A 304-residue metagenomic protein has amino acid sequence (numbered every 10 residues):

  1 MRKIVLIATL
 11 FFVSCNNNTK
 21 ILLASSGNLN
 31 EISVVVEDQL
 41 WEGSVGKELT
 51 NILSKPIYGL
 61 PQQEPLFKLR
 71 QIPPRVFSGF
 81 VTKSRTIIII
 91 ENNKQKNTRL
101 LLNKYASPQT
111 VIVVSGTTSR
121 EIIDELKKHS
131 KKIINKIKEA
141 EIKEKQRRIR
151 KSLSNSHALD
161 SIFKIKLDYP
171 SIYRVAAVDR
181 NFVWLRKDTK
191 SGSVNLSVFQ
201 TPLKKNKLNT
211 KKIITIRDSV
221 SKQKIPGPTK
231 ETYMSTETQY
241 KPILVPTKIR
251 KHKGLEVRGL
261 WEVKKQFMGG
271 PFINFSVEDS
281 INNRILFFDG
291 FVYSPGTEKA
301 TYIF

Functional and structural regions predicted by a protein language model:
R2-I7: Sec-dependent signal peptide recognition, specifically the positively charged N-region followed immediately by
F11-S14: C-terminal motif of bacterial Sec signal peptides marking the signal peptidase cleavage site
N16-E31: Bacterial Sec signal peptide processing site at the extreme N-terminus
T19, Q39, P170-P226, E262-K264: Secretory pathway targeting signatures of secreted, lumenal, and periplasmic proteins
K20, P65, I72-D124, I225-N283 (+1 more regions): Signature of long, low-cysteine stretches enriched in small and polar/charged residues
S25-G27, E42, N51, G59 (+1 more regions): N-terminal "mature-domain start" segment
G27-Q63: Short Lys/Arg-enriched alpha/beta "domain-start" segment
I123-Q146, L167, R284-F304: Surface-exposed amphipathic alpha-helical segments
